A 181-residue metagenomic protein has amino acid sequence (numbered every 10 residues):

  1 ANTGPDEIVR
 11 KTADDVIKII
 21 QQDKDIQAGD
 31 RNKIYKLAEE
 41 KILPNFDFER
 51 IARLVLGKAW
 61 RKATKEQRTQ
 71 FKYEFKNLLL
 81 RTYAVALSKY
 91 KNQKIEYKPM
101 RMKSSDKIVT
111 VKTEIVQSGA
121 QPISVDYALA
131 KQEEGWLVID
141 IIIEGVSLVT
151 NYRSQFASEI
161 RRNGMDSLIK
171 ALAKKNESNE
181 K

Functional and structural regions predicted by a protein language model:
A1-G4, V116: Short, low-structural-confidence N-terminal segments
T3-Y83: Early exported N-terminus immediately downstream of N-terminal targeting peptides
R10, I17-K18, E96, T110-E114 (+2 more regions): Soluble periplasmic/extracytoplasmic beta-strand elements of cell-envelope proteins
K18, Q22-D25, G29, K33 (+6 more regions): Surface-exposed, polar/charged faces of alpha-helical domains in mature secreted/periplasmic/lumenal proteins
W60, N77-L78, M102, Q117 (+1 more regions): Solvent-exposed loop/turn segments at secondary-structure junctions within structured extracellular/periplasmic domains
R81-I123, K175-K181: Surface-exposed, charged secondary-structure patches
I123-T150: Short beta-strand edge/turn micro-motifs at domain boundaries
D140-K181: Low-complexity, intrinsically disordered terminal/linker segments enriched in charged and Gly/Pro repeats
